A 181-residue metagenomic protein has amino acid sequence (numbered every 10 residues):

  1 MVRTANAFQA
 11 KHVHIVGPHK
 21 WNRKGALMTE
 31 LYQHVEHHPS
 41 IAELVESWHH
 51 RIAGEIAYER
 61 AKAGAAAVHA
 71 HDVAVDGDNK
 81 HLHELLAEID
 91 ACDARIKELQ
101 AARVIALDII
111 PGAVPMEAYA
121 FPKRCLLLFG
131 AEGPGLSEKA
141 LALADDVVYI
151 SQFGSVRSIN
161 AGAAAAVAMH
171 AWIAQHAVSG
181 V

Functional and structural regions predicted by a protein language model:
M1-V181: Post-transcriptional modification and biogenesis factors for structured RNAs of the translation apparatus
